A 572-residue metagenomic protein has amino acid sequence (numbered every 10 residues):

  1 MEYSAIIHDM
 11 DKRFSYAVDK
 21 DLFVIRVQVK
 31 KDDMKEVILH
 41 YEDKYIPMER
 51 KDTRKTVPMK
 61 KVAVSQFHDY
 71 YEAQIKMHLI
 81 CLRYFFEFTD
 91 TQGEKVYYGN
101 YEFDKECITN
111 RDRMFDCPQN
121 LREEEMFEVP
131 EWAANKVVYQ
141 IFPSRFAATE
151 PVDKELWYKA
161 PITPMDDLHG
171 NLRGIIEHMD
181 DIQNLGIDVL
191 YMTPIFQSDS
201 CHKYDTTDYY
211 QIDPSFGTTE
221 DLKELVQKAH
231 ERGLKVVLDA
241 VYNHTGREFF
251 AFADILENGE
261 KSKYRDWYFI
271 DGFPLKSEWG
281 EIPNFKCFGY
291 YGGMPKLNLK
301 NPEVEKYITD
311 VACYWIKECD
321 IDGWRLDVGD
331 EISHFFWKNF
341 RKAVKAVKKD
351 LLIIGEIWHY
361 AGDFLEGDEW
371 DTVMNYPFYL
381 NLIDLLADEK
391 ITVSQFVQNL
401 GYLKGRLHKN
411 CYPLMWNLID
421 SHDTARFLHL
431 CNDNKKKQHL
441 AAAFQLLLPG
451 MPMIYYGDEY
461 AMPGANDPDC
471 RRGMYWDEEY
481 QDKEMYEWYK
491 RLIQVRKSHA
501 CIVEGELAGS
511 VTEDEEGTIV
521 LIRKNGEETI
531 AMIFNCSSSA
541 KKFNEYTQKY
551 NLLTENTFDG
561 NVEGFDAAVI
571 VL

Functional and structural regions predicted by a protein language model:
M1-V24, I46-V138, T149-T163, D167: The feature marks proteins involved in alpha-glucan
V24-R26, S510-Y546: Carbohydrate-binding surface patches
V27, I141, I182, M192 (+11 more regions): Conserved, mostly hydrophobic/aromatic
V29-K31, L82, F558-L572: C-terminal beta-strand-rich structural cap/linker in extracellular carbohydrate-active enzymes
K136, F142-D188, I195-C313, K317-E318 (+2 more regions): Substrate-binding/active-site clefts of carbohydrate-active enzymes
V137-Y139, L190-M192, V236-L238, W324 (+4 more regions): Hydrophobic faces of well-ordered beta-strands that scaffold small-molecule active sites in alpha/beta enzyme cores
S144, E366-D368, T372, P413-D420 (+2 more regions): Aromatic/acidic polysaccharide-binding cleft in carbohydrate-active enzymes
V226-L234, F249, A253-G259, K317 (+3 more regions): Active-site-proximal helices and loops of the catalytic beta/alpha 8
